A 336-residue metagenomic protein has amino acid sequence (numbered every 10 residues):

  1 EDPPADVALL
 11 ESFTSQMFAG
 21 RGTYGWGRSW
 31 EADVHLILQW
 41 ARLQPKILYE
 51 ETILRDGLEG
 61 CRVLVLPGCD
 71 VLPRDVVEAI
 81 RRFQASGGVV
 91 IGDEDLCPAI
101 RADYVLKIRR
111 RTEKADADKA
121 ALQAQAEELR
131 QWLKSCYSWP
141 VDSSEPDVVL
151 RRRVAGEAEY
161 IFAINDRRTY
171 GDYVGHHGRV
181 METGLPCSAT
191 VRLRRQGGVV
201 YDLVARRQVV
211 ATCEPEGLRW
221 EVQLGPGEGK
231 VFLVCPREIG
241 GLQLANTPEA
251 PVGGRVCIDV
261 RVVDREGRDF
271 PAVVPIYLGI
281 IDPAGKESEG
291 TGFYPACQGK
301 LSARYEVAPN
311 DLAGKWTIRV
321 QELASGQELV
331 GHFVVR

Functional and structural regions predicted by a protein language model:
E1-C257, R261-P275: Carbohydrate-binding surfaces of carbohydrate-active enzymes
K230-V234, A313-A324: Short, aromatic- and glycine-rich surface loops/edge beta-strands on solvent-exposed regions
L242-N246, G292, Q327-R336: Edge beta-strands of extracellular beta-sandwich domains
A272, C297-G299, L312-R319: A glycine-anchored, Pro-Gly-centered beta-turn/N-cap motif
I276-F293: Short amphipathic beta-strand segments in non-cytosolic proteins
K286, A324-L329: Short, exposed coil/turn segments at beta-strand boundaries within extracellular/luminal domains
P295-Y305: Aromatic sugar-binding surface patches on proteins that engage polysaccharides or sugar-phosphate polymers
R304-L312: Short, surface-exposed loop/turn segments at beta-strand-coil junctions that are enriched for proline with nearby
